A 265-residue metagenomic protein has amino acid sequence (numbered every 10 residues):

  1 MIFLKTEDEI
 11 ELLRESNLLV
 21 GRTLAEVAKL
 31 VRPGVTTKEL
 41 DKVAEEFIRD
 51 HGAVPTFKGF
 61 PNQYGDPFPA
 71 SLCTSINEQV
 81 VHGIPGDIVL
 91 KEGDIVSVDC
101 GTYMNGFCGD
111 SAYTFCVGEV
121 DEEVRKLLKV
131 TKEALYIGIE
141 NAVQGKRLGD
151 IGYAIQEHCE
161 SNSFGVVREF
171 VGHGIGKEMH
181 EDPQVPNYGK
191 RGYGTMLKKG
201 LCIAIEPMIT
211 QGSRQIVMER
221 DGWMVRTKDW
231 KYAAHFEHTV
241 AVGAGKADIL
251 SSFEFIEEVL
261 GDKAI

Functional and structural regions predicted by a protein language model:
M1-I265: Active-site neighborhoods and metal-handling regions in enzymes and metal-associated proteins
